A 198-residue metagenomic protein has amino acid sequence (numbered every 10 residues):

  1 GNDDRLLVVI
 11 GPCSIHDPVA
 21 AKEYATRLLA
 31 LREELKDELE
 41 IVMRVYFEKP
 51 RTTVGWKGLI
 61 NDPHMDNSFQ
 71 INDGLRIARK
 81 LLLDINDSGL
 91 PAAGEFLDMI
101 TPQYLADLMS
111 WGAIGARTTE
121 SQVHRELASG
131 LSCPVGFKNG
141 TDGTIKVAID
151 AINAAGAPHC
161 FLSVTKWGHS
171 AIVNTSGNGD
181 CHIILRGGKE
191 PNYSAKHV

Functional and structural regions predicted by a protein language model:
G1-D3: N- or domain-start disorder-to-order transition segments that initiate the globular core
G11: Conserved, mostly hydrophobic/aromatic
S14-I15, E190: Short strand->helix junction
I15-L35, S68-K80: Glycine-rich anion/phosphate-binding loops
V19, H197-V198: Intrinsic structural disorder
E38-H197: Active-site-facing alpha/beta catalytic cores
